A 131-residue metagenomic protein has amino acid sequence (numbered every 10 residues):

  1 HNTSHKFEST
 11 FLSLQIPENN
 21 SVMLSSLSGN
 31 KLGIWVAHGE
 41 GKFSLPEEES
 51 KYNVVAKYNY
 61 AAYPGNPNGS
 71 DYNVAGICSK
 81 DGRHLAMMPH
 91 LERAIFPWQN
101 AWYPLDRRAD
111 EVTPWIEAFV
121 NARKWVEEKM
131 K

Functional and structural regions predicted by a protein language model:
H1-K131: Amide-donor transfer/coupling interface in amidating biosynthetic enzymes
